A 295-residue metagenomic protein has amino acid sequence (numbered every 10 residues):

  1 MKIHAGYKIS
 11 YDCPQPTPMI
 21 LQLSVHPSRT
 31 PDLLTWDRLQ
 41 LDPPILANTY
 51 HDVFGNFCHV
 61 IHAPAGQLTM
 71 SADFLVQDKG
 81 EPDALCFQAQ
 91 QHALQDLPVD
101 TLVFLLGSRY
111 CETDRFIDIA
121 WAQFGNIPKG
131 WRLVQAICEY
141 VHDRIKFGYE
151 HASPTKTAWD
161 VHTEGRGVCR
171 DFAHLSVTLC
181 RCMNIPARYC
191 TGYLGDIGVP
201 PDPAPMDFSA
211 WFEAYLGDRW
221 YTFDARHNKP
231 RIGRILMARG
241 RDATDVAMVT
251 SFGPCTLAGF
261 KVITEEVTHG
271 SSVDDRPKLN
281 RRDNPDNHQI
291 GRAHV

Functional and structural regions predicted by a protein language model:
M1-A89: Intrinsically disordered, low-complexity N-terminal segments that are enriched in acidic
C13, V76-G80, C86, Q95-G167 (+4 more regions): Secondary-structure boundary elements
S24-H26, C86-Q95, R226-P230, F252-P254 (+1 more regions): Short intrinsically disordered coil segments
P44-A47, L94-L97, P230-R239: Short, surface-exposed linear segments at secondary-structure transitions and domain or protein termini
G66, I127, P201-P203: Glycine-centered loop/turn motifs
E139, D171-G259: Hydrophobic/aromatic-rich core segments of domains that either
H288-Q289: Long hydrophobic segments that form regular secondary structure
A293-V295: Conserved small/polar residues in nucleotide/adenosyl-binding loops
